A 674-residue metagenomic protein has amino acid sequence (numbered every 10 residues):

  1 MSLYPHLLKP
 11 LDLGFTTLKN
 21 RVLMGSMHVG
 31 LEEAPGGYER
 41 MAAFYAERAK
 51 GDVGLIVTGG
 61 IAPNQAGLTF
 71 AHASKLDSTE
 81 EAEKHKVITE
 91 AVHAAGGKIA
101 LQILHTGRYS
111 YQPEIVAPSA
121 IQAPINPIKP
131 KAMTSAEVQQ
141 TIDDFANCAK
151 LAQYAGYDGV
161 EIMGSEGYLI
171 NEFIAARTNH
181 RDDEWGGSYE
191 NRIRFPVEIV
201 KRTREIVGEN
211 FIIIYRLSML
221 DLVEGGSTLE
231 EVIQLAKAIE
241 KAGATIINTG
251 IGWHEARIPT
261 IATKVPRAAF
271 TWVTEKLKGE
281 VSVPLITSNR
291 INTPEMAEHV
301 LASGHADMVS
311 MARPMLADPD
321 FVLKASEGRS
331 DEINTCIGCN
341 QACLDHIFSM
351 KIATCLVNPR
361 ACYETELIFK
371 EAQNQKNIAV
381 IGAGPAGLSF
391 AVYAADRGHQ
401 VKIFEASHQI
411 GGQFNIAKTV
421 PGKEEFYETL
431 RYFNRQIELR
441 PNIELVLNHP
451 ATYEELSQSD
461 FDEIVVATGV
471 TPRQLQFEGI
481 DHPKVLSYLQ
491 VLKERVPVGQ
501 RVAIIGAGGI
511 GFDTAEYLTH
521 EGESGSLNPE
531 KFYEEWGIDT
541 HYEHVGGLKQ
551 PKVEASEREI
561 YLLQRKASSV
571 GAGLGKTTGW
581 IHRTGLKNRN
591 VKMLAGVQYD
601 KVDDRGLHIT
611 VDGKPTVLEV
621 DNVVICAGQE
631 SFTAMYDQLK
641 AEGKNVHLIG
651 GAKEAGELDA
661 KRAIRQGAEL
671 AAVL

Functional and structural regions predicted by a protein language model:
M1-I381, P385, F390-V401, Q409 (+2 more regions): Flavin-dependent oxidoreductase catalytic cores
V200, E364-Q373, D396, Q400 (+5 more regions): Flanking helices and flexible, charged tails adjoining ferredoxin-like Fe-S electron-transfer domains in multi-subunit
R257-T263, P284, D307, F414-G422 (+1 more regions): Short beta-alpha connecting loops at secondary-structure transitions that line or flank enzyme active sites
V281, G304-H305, P441, I480-D481 (+3 more regions): Short, structured coil segments at secondary-structure junctions
K376-I403, V446-D460, T468-D481, L489-L574 (+1 more regions): Rossmann-like dinucleotide/flavin-binding elements
H408, L447-H449, S487-L489, A595-V597 (+2 more regions): Short loop/edge segments at beta-strand edges and connector loops that shape dinucleotide/nucleotide cofactor-binding
G412-F461, G571-V597: N-terminal Rossmann-like dinucleotide/flavin-binding domain of flavoprotein oxidoreductases that bind FAD/FMN
